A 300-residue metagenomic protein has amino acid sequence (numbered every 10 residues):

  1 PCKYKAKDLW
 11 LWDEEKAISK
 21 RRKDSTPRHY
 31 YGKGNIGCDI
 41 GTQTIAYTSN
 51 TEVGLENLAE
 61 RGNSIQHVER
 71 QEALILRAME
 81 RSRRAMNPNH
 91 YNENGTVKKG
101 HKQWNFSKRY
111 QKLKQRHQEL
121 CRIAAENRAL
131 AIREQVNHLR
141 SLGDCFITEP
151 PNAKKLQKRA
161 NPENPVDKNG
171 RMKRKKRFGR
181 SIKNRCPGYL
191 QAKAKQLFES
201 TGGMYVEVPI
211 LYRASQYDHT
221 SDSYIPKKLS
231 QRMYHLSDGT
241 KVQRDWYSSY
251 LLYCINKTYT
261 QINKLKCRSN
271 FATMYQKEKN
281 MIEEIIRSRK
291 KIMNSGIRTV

Functional and structural regions predicted by a protein language model:
P1-V300: Positively charged, helix-rich recognition surfaces that bind polyanionic ligands
